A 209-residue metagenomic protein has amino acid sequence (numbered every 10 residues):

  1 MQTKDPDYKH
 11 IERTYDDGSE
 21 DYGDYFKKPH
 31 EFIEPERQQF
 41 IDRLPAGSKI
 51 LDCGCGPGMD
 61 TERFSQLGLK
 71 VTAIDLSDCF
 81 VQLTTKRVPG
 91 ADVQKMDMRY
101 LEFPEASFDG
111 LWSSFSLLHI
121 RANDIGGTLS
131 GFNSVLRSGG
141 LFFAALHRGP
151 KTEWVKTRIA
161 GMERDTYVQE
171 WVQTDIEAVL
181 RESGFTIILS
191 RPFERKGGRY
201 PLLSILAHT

Functional and structural regions predicted by a protein language model:
M1-P45, P150: Conserved class I S-adenosyl-L-methionine
L51-C53, P57-Y100: Class I SAM-dependent methyltransferase SAM/SAH-binding core
R99-L111: A short acidic, Gly/Pro-enriched loop at the edge of an enzyme's catalytic core that lines a small-molecule cofactor
G110-D124: A short SAM/SAH-binding and catalytic strip from SAM-dependent methyltransferases
G126-S138: A short glycine-rich, Lys/Arg-flanked "PGG" loop and its adjoining helix->strand segment in the class I
F143-Y167: Conserved class I S-adenosyl-L-methionine
V168-S183: Short alpha-helix
F193-T209: Core SAM-dependent methyltransferase catalytic element
